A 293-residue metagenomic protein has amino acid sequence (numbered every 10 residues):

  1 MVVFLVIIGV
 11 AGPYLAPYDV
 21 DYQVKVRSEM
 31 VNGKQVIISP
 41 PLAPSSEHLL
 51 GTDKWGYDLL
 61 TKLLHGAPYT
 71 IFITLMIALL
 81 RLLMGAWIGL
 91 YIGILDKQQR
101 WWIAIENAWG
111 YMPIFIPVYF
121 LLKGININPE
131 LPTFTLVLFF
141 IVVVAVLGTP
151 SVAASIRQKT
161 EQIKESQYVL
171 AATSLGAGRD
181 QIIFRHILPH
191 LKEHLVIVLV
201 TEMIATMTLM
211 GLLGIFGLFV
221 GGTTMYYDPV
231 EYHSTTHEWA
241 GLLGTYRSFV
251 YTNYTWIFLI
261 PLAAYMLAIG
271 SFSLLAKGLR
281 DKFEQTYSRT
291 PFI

Functional and structural regions predicted by a protein language model:
M1-Y91, K97-R100, Y111-F115, F219-T223 (+2 more regions): Gly/Trp-centered helix-boundary motif
L5, L90, Y119-K123, L170 (+2 more regions): Transmembrane alpha-helix boundary and packing residues in multipass membrane permease domains and related
Y57-L64, P68, F72, K97-R100 (+2 more regions): Amphipathic cytosolic juxtamembrane alpha-helices at the membrane-cytosol interface of multi-pass membrane transporters
L63, A67, I71, L75 (+11 more regions): Residue-level signature of the transmembrane alpha-helical core of multi-pass small-molecule transporters
L80, G85, G93-A154, Q158-I163: Generic hydrophobic transmembrane alpha-helix motif, especially the helices
T133-R185, I197-T206: Membrane-cytosol interface at the C-terminal ends of specific transmembrane alpha-helices in multi-pass membrane
V198-H233: Non-cytoplasmic
